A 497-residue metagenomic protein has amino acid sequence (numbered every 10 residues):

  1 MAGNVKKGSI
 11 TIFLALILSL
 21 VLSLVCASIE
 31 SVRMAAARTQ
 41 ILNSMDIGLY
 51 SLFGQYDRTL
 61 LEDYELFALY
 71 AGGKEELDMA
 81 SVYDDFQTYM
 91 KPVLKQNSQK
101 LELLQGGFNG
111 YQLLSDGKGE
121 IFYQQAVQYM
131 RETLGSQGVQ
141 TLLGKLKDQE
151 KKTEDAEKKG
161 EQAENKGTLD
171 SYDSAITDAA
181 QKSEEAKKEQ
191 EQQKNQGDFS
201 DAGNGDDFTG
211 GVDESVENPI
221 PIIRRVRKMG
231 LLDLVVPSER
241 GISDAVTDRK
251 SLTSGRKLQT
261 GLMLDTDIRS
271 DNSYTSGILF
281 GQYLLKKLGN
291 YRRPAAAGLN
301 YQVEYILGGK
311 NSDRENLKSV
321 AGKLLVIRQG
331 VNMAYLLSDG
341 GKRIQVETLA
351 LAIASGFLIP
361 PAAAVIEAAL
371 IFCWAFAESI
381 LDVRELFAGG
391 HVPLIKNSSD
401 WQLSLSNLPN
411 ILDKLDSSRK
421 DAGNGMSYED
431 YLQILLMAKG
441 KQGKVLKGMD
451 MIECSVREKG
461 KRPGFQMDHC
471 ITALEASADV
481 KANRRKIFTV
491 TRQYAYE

Functional and structural regions predicted by a protein language model:
M1-D78: Alpha-helical assembly-interface signal, strongest on the long, hydrophobic N-terminal helix that forms
R58, L66-E497: Long, compositionally biased low-complexity segments
